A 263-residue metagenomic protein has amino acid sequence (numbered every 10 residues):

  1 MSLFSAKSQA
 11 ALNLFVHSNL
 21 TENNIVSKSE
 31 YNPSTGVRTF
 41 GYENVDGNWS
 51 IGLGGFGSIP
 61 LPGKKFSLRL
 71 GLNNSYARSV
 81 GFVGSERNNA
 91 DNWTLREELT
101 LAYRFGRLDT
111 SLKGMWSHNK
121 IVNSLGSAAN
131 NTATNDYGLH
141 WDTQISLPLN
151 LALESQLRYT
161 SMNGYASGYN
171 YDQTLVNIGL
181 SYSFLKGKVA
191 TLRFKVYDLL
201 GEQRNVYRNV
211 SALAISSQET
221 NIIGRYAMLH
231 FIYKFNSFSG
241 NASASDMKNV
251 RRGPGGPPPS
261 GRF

Functional and structural regions predicted by a protein language model:
S2-F263: Exposed, low-structure sequence patches enriched in small/polar residues
